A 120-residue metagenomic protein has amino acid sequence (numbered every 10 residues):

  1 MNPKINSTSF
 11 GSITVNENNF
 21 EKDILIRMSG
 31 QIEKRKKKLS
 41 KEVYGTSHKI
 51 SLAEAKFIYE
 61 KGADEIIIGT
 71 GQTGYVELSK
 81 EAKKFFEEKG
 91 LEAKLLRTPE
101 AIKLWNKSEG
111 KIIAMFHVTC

Functional and structural regions predicted by a protein language model:
M1-I50, E60, W105-C120: Non-catalytic interface/targeting segments
F10, A55, K83: Short glycine-/small-residue-rich flexible loop motifs, especially phosphate/cofactor-binding loops
K34, G74-L78, L104: Short active-site-adjacent helix-start/loop capping segments
A53-E54, E100-L104: Short acidic active-site motifs
I58-K94: Mid-chain, well-packed structural core segment of small domains
T70-T73, T98-P99, H117-T119: Beta-hairpin (beta-strand-turn-beta-strand) motif
E92-I102: A short glycine-rich beta-strand->turn/loop micro-motif centered on a GG-aromatic cluster
